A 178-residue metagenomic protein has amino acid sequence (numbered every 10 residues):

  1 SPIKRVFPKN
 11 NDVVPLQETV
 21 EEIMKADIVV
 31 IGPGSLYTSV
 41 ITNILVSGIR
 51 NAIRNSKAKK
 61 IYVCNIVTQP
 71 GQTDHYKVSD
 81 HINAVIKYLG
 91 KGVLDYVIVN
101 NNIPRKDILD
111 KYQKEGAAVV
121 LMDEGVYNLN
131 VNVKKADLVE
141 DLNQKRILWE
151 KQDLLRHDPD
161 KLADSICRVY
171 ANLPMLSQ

Functional and structural regions predicted by a protein language model:
S1-F7, N43-I66, A117-A136: P-loop/Walker A phosphate-binding loop and immediately adjacent motor/lid segment at beta-alpha junctions
S1-Y37: Active-site gating loop/helix substructures
D12-V13, T42, V78, P159: A conditional alpha-helix N-cap/helix-loop micro-motif detector
P15-E18, G48, A84, K161: Well-ordered alpha-helical segments embedded in enzymatic catalytic cores
M24, V40-V93, P104, I108-E115: Conserved phosphate- and dinucleotide-binding cores of soluble alpha/beta proteins, encompassing both enzyme active
V30-G32, I61-V63, I98: Structural motif
G34-S35, N65-V67, N102, L138: Short, ordered loop/turn segments at secondary-structure junctions
H75-Q178: C-terminal functional extensions of proteins
